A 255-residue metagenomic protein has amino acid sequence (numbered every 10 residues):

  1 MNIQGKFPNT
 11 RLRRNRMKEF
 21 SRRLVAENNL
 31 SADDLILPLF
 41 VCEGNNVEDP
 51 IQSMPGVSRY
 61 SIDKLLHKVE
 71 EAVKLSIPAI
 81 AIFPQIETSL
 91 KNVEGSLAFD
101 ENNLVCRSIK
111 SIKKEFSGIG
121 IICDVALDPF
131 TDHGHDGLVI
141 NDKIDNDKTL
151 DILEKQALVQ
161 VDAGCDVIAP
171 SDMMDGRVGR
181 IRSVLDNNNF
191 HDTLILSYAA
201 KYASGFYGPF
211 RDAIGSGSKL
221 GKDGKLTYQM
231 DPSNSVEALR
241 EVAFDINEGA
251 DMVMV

Functional and structural regions predicted by a protein language model:
N2-F7, K18, E27-I36, C42-V255: Alpha/beta enzyme core
R13, F20-S21: Acidic, Ser/Thr/Pro-rich intrinsically disordered transcriptional activation regions
L24: Residues that form generic nucleotide/phosphate-binding pockets
